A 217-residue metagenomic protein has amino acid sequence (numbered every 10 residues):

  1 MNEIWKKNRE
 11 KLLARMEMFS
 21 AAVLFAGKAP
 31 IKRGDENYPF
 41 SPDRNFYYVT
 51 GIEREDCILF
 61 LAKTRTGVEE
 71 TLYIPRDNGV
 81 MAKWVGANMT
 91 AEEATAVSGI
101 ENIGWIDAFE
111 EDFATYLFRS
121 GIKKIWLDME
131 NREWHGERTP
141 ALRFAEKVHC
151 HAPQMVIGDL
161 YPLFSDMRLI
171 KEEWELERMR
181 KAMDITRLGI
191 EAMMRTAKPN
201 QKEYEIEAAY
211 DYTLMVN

Functional and structural regions predicted by a protein language model:
M1-L188: A composition/biophysics-driven feature that prefers long, compositionally simple stretches
W174-N217: Active-site pocket-lining segments that scaffold enzyme catalytic pockets across diverse folds
